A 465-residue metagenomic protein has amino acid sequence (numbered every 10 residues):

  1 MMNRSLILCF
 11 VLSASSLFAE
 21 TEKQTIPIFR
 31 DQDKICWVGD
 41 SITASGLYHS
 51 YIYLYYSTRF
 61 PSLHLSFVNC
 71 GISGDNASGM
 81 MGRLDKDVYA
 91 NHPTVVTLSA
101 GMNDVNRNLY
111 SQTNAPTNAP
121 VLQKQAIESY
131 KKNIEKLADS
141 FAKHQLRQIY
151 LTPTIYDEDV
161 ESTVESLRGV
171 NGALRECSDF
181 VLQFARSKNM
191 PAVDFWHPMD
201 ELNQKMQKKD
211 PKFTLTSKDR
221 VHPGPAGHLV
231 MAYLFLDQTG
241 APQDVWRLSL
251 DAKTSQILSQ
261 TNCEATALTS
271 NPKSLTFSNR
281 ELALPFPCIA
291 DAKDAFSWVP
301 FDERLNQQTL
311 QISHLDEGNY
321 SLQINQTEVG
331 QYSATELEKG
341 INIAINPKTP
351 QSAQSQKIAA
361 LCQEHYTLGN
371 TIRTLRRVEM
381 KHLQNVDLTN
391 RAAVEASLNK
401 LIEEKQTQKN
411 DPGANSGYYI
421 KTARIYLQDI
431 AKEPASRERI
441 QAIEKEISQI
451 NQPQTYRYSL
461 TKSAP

Functional and structural regions predicted by a protein language model:
M1-M2: N-terminal secretory signal peptides that target proteins for export/translocation
S5-A14: Sec-dependent N-terminal signal peptides
I7, A44, R107-N108: A generic signature of intrinsically disordered, low-complexity regions enriched in glycine/proline and charged/polar
V11, K23-T25: N-terminal capping segments
A19-T21: Boundary at the C-terminal end of the N-terminal hydrophobic targeting segment
T25, F29, S50-S66, D75-L229 (+1 more regions): Alpha-helical cap/lid subdomain in secreted, periplasmic, or secretory-pathway luminal O-acyl-processing enzymes
D33-L47, S73-N76: Catalytic nucleophile-elbow at a beta strand-turn-alpha helix junction centered on a G-D-S/GDSL motif, marking
W37-V38, N69, Y150: A structural signal for the hydrophobic beta-strands that form the central parallel beta-sheet of Rossmann-like
